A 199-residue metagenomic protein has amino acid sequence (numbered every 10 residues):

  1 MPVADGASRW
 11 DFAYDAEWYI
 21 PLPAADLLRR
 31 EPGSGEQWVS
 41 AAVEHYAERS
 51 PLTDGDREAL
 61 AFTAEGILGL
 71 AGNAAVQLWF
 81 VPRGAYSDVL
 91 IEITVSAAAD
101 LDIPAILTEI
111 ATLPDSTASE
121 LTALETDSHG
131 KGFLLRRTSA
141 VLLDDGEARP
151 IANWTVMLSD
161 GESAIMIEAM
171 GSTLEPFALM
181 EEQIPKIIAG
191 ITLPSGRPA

Functional and structural regions predicted by a protein language model:
M1-A148, S159-A199: N-terminal targeting sequences that direct proteins away from the cytosol to non-cytosolic compartments
A152-L158: Hydrophobic/aromatic beta-strand elements that line small-molecule binding cavities or substrate pockets in beta-rich
